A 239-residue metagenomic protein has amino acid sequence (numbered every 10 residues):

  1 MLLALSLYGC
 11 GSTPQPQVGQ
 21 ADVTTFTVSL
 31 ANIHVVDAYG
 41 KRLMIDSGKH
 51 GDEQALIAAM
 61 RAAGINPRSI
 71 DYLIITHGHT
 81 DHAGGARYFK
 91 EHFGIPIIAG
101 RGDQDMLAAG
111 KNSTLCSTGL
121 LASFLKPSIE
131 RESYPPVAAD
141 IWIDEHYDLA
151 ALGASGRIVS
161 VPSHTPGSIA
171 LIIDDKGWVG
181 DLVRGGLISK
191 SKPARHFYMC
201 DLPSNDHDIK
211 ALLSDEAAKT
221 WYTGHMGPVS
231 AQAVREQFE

Functional and structural regions predicted by a protein language model:
M1-L2: Sec-dependent N-terminal signal peptides
S6-G9: C-terminal motif of bacterial Sec signal peptides marking the signal peptidase cleavage site
P14-A63, A170-L182: Conserved beta-strand hairpin/beta-sheet module of binuclear metal-dependent hydrolase folds, prominently
G40, K49-H50, T80, D103 (+2 more regions): Short, glycine/acidic-enriched loop or turn micro-motifs at the edges of active sites
L43-I45, I74, I97, K176-W178 (+1 more regions): Residue-level marker for buried hydrophobic side chains located in beta-strands that build the well-ordered beta-sheet
G51, Y134, D148, S155-P162 (+1 more regions): Metallo-beta-lactamase
D52, A62-I141: Active-site HxH/HxHxD metal-binding segment of metal-dependent hydrolases
L56-A59, G85, D208-L212: A general structural detector for well-ordered alpha-helical segments in enzyme core domains, enriched
